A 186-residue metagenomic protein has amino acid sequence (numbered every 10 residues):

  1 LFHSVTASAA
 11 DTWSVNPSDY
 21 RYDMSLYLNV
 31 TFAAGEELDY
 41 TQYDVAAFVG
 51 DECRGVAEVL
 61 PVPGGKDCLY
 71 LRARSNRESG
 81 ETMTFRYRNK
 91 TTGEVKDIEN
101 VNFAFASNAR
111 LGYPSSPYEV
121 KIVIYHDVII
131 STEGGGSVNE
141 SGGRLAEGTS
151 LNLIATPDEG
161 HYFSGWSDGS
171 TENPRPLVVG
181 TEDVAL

Functional and structural regions predicted by a protein language model:
L1-H3: Bacterial N-terminal signal peptides
V5-Y125: Primarily marks secretory-pathway-exposed extracellular/lumenal segments that are disulfide- and glycosylation-prone
V45, F85, I130, G136-V138 (+2 more regions): Extracellular/surface recognition and adhesion modules
E58, R74, S141-G143, R175-L177: Beta-strand-rich interaction surfaces with strong enrichment in secreted/lumenal proteins
G80-T82, G148-S150, D183: Extracellular Ig-like/FN3 beta-sandwich strand-entry sites
T91, T149-P176: Surface-exposed interfaces of beta-sheet-rich extracellular modules
D127-R144, G169-E172: Short, solvent-exposed loop/edge segments of extracellular or virion-exposed proteins
A146-E147, R175-L186: Solvent-exposed segments in extracellular or luminal domains encompassing
